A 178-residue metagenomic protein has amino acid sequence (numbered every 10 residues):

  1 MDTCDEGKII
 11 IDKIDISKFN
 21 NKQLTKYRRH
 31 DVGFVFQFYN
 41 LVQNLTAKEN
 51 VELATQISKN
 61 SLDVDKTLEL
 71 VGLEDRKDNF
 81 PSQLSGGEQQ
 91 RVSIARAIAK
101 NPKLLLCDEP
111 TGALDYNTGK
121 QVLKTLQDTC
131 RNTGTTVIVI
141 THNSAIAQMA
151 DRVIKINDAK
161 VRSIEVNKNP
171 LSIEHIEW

Functional and structural regions predicted by a protein language model:
M1-A150, K155-I156: ABC family nucleotide-binding domain
K160-W178: Conserved beta-strand-loop-alpha-helix hinge in the C-terminal portion of ABC ATPase nucleotide-binding domains
